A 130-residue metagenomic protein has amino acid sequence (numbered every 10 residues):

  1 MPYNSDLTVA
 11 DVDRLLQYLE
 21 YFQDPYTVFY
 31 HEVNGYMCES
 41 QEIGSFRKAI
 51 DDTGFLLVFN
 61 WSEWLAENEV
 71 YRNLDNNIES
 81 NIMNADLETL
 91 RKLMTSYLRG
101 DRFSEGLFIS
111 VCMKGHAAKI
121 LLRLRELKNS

Functional and structural regions predicted by a protein language model:
M1-Q23: Short, extreme N-terminal segment that most often corresponds to the first beta-strand
N4-T8, Y36-E39, G54, M83 (+1 more regions): Intrinsic-disorder-associated interaction segments
T8-D11, I82-G100: Short amphipathic alpha-helical heptad-repeat segments
R14-Q17, S45, T89, K119: Exposed alpha-helical structural elements
E20, G54-V58, C112-A118: Extended low-polarity, hydrophobic cluster-rich segments
P25-T89: Amphipathic alpha-helical interaction modules
K92-S130: Amphipathic alpha-helical binding modules
